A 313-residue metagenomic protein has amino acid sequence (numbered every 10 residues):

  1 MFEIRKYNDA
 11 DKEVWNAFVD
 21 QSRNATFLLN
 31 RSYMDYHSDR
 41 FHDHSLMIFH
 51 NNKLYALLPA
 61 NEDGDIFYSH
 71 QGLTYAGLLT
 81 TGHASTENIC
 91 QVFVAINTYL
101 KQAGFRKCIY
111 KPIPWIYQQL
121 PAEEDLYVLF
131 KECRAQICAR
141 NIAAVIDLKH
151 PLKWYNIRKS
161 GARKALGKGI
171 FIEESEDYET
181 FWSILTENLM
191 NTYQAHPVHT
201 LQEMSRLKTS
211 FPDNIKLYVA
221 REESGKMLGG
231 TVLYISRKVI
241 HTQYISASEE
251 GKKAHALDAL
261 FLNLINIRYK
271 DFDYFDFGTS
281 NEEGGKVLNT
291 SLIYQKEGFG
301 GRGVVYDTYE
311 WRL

Functional and structural regions predicted by a protein language model:
F2-N51, Y55-I66, P114-G251: A conserved beta-strand-loop-helix scaffold within acyl/acetyltransferase catalytic domains
F41-D43, Q102-F105, K270-F272: Short, high-confidence coil segments that cap the C-terminus of an alpha-helix and link into the following beta-strand
L57-A60, L73, L79, S85 (+2 more regions): Aromatic (often tryptophan-rich) hydrophobic motifs at membrane interfaces
D65-G77: Conserved acyl-donor/pantetheine-binding loop and adjacent beta-alpha core of acyl/acetyltransferases and related
F105-I113: Divalent metal-dependent hydrolysis catalytic cores, especially in the metallo-beta-lactamase
Y110, R140, S175, F277 (+1 more regions): Residue-level detector of family-conserved "landmark" positions at structurally sensitive sites
P112-W115, T279-S280: Short, well-ordered beta-to-alpha junction loops that form the rim of enzyme active sites and present histidine/acidic
